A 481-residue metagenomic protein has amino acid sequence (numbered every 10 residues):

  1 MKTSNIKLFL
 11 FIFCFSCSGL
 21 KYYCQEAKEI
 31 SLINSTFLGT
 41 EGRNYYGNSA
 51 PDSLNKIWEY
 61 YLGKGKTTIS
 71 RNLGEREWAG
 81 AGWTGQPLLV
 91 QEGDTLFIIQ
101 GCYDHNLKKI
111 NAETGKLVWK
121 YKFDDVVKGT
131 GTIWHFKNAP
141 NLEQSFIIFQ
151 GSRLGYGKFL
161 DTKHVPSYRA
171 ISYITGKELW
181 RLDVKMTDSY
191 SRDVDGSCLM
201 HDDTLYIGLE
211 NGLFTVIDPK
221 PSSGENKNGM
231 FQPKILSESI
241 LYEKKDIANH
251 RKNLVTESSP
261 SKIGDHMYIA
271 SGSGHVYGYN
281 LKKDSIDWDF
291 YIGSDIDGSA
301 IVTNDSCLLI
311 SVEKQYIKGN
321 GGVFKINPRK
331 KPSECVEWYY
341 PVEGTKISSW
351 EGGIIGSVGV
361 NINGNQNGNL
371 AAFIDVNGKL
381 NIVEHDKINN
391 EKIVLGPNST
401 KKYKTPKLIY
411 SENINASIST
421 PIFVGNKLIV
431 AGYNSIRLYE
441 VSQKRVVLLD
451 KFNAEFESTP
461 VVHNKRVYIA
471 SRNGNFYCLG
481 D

Functional and structural regions predicted by a protein language model:
M1-Q25: Bacterial Sec-dependent N-terminal signal peptides
Y22, A27-I30, F37, N44-A81 (+4 more regions): Extracytoplasmic/lumenal domain signature
